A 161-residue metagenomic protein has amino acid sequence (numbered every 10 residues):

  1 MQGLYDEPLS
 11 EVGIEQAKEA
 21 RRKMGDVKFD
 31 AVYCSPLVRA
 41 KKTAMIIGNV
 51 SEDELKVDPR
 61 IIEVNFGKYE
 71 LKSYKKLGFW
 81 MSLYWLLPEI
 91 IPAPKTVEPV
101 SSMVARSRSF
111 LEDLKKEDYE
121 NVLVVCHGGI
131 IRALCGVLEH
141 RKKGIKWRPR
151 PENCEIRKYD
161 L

Functional and structural regions predicted by a protein language model:
M1-S51: Active-site-proximal alpha-helix that buttresses catalytic centers in soluble enzyme cores
P8, N49-R106: Phosphate-handling substructures
K18-R22, R108-K115: Generic structural signal for well-ordered alpha-helical scaffold segments
G25-K28, L114-E120: Glycine-rich phosphate-binding loop signature in dinucleotide/nucleotide-binding domains
F29-P36, K56, N121-V125: Short glycine-rich phosphate-binding loop at a beta-alpha junction
A44, G67-L71, V137: Short aromatic-enriched loop/helix-cap "lid" or pocket-rim segments at secondary-structure transitions that line
G128-R132: GST superfamily/GST-like fold recognition
R141-L161: Domain-level recognition of soluble alpha/beta enzyme cores, biased toward histidine phosphatases/phosphomutases
